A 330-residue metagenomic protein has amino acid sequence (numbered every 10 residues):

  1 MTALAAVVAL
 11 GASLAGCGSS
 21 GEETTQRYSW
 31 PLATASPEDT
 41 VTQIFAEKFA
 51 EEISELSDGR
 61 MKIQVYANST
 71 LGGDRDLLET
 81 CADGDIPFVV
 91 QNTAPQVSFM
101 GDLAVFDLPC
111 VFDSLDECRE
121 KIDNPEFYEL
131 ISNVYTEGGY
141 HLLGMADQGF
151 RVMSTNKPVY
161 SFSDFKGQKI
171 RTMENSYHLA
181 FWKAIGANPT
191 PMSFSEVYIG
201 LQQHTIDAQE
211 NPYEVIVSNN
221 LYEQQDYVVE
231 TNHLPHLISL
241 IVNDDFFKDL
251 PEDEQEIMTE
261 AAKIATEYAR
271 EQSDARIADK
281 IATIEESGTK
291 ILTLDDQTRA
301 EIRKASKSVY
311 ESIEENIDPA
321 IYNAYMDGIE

Functional and structural regions predicted by a protein language model:
M1-L4: Bacterial N-terminal signal peptides that target proteins for export
V7-G11: Alpha-helical assembly-interface signal, strongest on the long, hydrophobic N-terminal helix that forms
A12-G16: C-terminal motif of bacterial Sec signal peptides marking the signal peptidase cleavage site
C17-C118, Y135-E330: N-terminal secretory/targeting leader peptides
D116-S132: A gly/proline- and charged-residue-enriched helix-loop-helix capping module
